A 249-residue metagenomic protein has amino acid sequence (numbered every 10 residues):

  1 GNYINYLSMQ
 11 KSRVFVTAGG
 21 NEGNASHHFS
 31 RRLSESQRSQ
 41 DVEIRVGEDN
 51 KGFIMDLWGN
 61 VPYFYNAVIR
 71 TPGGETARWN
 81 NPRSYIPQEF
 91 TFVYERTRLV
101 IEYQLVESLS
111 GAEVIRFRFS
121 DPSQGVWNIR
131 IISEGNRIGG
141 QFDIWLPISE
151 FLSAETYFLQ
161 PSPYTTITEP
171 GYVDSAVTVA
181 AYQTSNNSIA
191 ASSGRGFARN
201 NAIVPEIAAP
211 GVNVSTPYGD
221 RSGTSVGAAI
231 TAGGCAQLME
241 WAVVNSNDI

Functional and structural regions predicted by a protein language model:
G1-N2, A18-N60, G74-I86, F151-D174 (+3 more regions): Active-site-adjacent substrate-recognition loops and nearby beta-strands within hydrolase catalytic domains
N2-S12: Catalytic-core regions built around general acid/base machinery
Q10-V14, D174-V177: Loop/turn elements at helix/coil->beta-strand transitions in domains of secreted/extracellular proteins
I54-L57, V68-R70, G125-E134: Short, aromatic- and glycine-rich surface loops/edge beta-strands on solvent-exposed regions
M55, Y63-N66, W127, A209-I249: Hydrolase catalytic cores
Y63-E95, F142-E150: Extended low-complexity, serine/threonine- and proline-enriched intrinsically disordered segments
E95-W127, I131-G135, D143-P147: Beta-sandwich interaction modules
